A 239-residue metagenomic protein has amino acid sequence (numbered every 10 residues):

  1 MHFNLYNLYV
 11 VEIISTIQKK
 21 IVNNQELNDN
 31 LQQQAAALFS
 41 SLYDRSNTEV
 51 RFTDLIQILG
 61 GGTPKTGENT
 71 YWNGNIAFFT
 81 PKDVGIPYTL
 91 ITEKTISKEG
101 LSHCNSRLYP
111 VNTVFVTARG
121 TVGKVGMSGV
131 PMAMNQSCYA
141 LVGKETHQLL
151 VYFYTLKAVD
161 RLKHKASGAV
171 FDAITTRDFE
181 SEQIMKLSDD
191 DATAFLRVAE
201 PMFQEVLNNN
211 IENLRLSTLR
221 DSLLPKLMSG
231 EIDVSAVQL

Functional and structural regions predicted by a protein language model:
M1, T53-L187, Q238: DNA target-recognition domains and sequence-specific DNA-contacting regions of bacterial/archaeal
H2-T63, N73, F78, V84 (+2 more regions): Non-catalytic DNA-recognition/assembly elements of restriction-modification systems
